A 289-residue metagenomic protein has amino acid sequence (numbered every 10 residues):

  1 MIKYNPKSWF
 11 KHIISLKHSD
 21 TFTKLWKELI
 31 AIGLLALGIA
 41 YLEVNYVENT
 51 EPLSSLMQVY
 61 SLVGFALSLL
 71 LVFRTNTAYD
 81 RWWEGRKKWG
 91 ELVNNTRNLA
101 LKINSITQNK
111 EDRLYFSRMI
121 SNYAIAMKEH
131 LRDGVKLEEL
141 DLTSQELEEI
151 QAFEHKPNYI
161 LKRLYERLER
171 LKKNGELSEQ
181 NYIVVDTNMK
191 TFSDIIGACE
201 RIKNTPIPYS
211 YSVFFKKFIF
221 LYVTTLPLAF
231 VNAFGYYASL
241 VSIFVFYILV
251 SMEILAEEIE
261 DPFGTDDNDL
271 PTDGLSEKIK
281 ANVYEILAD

Functional and structural regions predicted by a protein language model:
M1, F246, L255-D289: Cytosolic/matrix-facing juxtamembrane and C-terminal tails of multi-pass cellular membrane proteins
M1-G90, F234-Y236, A281-V283, L287-D289: N-terminal juxtamembrane/topogenic regions of multi-pass membrane proteins
K11-T23, Q180, T187, S193-F218 (+2 more regions): Membrane-interface, cytosolic juxtamembrane amphipathic helix immediately N-terminal to a transmembrane helix, enriched
L35-E51, I219-E253: Juxtamembrane "helix exit" motif at the C-terminal ends of alpha-helical transmembrane segments in multi-pass membrane
Y46, L69-F73, R97-N98, S251-E260: Juxtamembrane membrane-interface segments at transmembrane alpha-helix termini
A78-W82, E91, K102, S251-P262: Membrane-spanning helices that line or support transport/gating and their immediate boundary helices in channels
G90-I106: Amphipathic, membrane-active segments
L101-Y209: Structured inter-helical modules in multipass membrane proteins
